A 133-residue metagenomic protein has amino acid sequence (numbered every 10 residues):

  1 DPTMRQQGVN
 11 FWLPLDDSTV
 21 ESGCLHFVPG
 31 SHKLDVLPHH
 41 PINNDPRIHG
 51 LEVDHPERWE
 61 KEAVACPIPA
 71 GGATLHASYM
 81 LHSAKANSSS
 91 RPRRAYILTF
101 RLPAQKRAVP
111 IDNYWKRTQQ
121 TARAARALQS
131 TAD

Functional and structural regions predicted by a protein language model:
D1-P2, V64, A86: Short, flexible, glycine/charge-rich loop motifs used to bind or transfer phosphoryl groups or to couple energy/partner
D1-V9: Acidic, His- and aromatic-enriched active-site or binding-groove loops in soluble protein domains that engage sugars
M4-R5, P67, S90: Extracellular/periplasmic catalytic domains that process cell-envelope and extracellular macromolecules
V9, G23, R94: Change "...and in nucleic-acid phosphodiester-cleaving endonucleases..." to "...and in nucleic-acid processing enzymes
S18-L81, Q105: Double-stranded beta-helix
H39-I42, A73-L75, Y79-D133: Non-heme Fe(II)/2-oxoglutarate
